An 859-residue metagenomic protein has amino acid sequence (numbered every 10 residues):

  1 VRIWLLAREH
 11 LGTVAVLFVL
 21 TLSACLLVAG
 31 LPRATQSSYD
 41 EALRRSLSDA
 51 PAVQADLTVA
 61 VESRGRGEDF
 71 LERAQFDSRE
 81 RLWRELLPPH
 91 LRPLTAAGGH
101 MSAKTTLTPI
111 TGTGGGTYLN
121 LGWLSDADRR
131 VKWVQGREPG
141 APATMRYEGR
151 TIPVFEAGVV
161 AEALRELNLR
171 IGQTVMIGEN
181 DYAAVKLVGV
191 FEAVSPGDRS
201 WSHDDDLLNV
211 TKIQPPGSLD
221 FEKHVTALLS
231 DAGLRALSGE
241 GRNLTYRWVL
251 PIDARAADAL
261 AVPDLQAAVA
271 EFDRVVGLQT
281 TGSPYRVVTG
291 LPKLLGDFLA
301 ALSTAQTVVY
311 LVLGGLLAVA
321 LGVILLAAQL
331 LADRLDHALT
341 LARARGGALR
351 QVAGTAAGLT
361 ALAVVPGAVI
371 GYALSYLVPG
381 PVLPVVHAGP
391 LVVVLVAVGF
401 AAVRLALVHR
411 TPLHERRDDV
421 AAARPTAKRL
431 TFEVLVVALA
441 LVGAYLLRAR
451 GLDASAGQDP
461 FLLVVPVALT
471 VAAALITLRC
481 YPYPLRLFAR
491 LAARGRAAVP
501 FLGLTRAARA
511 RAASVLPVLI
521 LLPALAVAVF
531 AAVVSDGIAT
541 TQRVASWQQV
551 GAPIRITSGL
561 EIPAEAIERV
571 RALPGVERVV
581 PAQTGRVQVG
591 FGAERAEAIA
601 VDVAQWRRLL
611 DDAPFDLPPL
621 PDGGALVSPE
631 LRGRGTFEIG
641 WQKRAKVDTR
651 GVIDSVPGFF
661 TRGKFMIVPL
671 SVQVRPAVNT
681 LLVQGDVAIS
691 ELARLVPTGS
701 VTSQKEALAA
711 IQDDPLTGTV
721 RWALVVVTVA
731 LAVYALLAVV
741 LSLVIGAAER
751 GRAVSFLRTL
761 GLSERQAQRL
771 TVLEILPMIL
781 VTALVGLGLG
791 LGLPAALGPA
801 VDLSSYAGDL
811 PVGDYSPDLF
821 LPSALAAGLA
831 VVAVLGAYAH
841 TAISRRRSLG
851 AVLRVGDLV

Functional and structural regions predicted by a protein language model:
V1-A320, A388, L452-L463, I476 (+4 more regions): Membrane transport/envelope proteins' first extracytoplasmic loop
V1-V28, D419-A438, L478-V527, G751 (+3 more regions): N-terminal Sec/SRP start-transfer signal
L6, H10, G322-A361, A738-L780: Interfacial "coupling" helices/loops that link adjacent transmembrane helices in transporter permeases
G12, R350, G354-G367, G371 (+7 more regions): Alpha-helical transmembrane segments of multi-pass membrane proteins
C25, G314, L321, L326 (+8 more regions): Hydrophobic positions within alpha-helical transmembrane segments of bacterial inner-membrane proteins
T360, A368-G389, A449-F461, L787-G828 (+2 more regions): Short helix-loop junctions at transmembrane helix boundaries
P390-H409, A473, F820-T841: Hydrophobic alpha-helical transmembrane segments of polytopic membrane proteins
L452-P619: Juxtamembrane segments of multi-pass membrane proteins
